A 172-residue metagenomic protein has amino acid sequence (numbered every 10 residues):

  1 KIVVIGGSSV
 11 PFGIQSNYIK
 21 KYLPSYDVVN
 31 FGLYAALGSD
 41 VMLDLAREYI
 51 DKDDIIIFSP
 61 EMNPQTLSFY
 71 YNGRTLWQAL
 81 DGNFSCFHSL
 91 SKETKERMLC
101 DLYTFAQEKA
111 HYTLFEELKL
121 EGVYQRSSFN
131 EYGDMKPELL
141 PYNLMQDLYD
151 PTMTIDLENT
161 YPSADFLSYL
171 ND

Functional and structural regions predicted by a protein language model:
I5, S9-E93: Membrane-embedded segments
P60, N72-N171: Secreted/periplasmic serine-hydrolase-like ester/acetyl group-modifying domain
